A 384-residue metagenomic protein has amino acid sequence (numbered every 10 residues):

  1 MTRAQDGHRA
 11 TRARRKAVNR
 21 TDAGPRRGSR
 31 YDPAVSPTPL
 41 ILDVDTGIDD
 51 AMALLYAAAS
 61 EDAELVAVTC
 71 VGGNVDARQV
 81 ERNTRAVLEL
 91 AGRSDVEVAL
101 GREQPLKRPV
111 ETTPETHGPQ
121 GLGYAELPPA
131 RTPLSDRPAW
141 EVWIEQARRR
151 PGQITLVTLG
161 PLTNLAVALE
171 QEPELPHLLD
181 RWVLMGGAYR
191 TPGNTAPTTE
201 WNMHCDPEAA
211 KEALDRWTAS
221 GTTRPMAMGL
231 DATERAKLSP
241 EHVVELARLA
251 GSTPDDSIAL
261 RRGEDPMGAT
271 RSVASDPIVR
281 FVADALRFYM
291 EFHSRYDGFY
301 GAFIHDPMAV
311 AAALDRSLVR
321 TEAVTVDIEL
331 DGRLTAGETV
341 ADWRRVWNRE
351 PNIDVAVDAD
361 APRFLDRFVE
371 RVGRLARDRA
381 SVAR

Functional and structural regions predicted by a protein language model:
M1-R30: Compositionally biased, low-complexity flexible segments
R26-R384: N-terminal acidic, glycine/proline-rich low-complexity segments
